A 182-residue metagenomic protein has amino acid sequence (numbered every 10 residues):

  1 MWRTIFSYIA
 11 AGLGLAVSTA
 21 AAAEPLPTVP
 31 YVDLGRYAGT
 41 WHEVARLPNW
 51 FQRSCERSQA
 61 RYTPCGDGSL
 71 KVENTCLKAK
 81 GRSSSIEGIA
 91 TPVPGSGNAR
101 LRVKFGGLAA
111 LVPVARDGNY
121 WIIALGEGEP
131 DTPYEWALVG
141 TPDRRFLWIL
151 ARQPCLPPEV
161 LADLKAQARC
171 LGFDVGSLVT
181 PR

Functional and structural regions predicted by a protein language model:
W2, F6-G12, V17-R182: A beta-rich soluble binding module of mature secreted/lumenal proteins
